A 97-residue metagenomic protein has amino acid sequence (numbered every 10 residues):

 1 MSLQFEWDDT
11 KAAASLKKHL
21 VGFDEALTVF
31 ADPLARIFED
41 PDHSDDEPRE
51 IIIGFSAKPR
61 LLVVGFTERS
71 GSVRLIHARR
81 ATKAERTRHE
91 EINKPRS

Functional and structural regions predicted by a protein language model:
M1-S97: Ribonuclease/tRNase effector modules and their secretory precursors
